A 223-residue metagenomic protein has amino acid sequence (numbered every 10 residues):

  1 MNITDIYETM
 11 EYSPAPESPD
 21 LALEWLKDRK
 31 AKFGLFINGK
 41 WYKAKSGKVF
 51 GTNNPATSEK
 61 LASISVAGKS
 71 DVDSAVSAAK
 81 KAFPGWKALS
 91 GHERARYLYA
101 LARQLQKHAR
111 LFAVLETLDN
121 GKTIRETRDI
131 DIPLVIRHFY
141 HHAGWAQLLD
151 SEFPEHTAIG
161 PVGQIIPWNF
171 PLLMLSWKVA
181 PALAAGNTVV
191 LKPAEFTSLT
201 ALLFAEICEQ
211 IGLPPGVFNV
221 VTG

Functional and structural regions predicted by a protein language model:
M1-I64, R96, A100, P133 (+2 more regions): Terminal low-complexity tails and localization/encapsulation signals of metabolic enzymes
A22, F33, K60, A82 (+3 more regions): Glycine-rich, flexible loop/turn motifs
I37, G51-N54, K60-S74, G212-G216 (+1 more regions): Histidine- and aromatic-rich ligand-binding microenvironments
W41, F83-W86, W145, W168 (+1 more regions): Signature tryptophan residues that serve as conserved aromatic anchors
K45, V72, A109, R128 (+2 more regions): Alpha-helix N-cap/helix-start motif
E59-L149: Glycine-rich loop-to-alpha-helix module at the N-terminal edge of alpha/beta enzyme cores
L148-G223: Rossmann-like NAD(P) dinucleotide-binding subdomain of oxidoreductase/dehydrogenase enzymes
